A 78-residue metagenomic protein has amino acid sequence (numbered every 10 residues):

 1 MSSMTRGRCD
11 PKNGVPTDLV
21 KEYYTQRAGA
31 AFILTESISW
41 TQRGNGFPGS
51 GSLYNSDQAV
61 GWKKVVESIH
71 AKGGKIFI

Functional and structural regions predicted by a protein language model:
S2-F77: Flavin-dependent oxidoreductase catalytic cores
